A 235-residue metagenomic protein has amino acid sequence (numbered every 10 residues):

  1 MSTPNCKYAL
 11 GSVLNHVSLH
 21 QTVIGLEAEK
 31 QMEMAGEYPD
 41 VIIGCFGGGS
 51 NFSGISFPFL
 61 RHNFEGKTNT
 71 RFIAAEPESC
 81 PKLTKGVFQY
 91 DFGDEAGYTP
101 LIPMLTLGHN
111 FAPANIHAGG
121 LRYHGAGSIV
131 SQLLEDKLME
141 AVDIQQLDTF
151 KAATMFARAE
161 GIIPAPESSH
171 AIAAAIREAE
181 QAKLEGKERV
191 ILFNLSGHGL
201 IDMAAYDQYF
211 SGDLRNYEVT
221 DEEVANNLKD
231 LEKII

Functional and structural regions predicted by a protein language model:
M1-S18, I24, A35-G36, R61-F64 (+3 more regions): Active-site/ligand-binding loops adjacent to catalytic centers
T3, V23-Y38, R177-Q181: Phosphate/ATP-binding catalytic cores across multiple sugar-kinase/actin-like superfamilies, primarily ASKHA
V13-N15, G48, S196-G199: Short glycine-rich anion-binding loops that position phosphate/pyrophosphate groups of nucleotides and phosphorylated
Q21-G25, F52-S53, F57: Conserved PLP-enzyme active-site core in the AAT-like
E29, S56-F64: Surface-exposed amphipathic alpha-helices with a cationic face
Y38-F52, F72, R189-L195: A short, small-residue-rich loop immediately preceding and capping a beta-strand
F46-S56, K82-T84, S168-I176, L200-M203: Short glycine/serine/threonine-rich phosphate/pyrophosphate-binding segments that cradle anionic phosphate groups
A157-I201: C-terminal structured "cap/appendage" subdomains that terminate the fold
